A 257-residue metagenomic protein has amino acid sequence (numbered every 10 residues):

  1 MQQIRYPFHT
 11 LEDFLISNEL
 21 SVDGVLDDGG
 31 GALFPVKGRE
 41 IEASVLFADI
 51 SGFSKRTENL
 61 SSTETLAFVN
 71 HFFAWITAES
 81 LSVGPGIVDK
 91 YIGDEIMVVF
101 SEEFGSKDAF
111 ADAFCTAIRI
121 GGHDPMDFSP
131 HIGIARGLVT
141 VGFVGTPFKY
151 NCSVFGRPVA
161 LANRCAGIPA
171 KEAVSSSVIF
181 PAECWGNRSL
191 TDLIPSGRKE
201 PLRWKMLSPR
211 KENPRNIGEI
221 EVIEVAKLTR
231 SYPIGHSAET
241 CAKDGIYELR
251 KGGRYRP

Functional and structural regions predicted by a protein language model:
M1-G31, K171-P257: Intrinsically disordered, glycine/charged-rich C-terminal tails and inter-domain linkers that flank nucleotidyl cyclase
A32-D112: Catalytic NTP-binding/metal-coordinating core of nucleotidyl cyclase/transferase enzymes
I50, E102, R136, V178-F180: Residues immediately flanking
T57-L60, G145, R188: Short, flexible helix/strand-to-coil boundary loops that buttress conserved ligand/catalytic motifs in alpha/beta
T77-L81, G121-P125, A170: A general structural signal for alpha-helical elements within enzymatic catalytic domains
S80-A109, M126-R157: Catalytic core of nucleotidyl cyclases, primarily class III adenylyl/guanylyl cyclases
G93, A113, I120, I132-I134 (+1 more regions): Structural scaffold positions in well-ordered secondary structure
H123, H131, R157-P181: Catalytic/regulatory signature loops of cyclic-dinucleotide turnover enzymes and related class III nucleotidyl cyclases
